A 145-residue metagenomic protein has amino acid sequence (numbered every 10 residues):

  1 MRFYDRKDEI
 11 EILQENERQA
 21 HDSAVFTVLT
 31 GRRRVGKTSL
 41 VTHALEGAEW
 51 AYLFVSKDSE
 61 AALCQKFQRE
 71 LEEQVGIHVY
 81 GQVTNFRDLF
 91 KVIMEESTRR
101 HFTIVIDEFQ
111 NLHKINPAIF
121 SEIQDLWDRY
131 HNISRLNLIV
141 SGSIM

Functional and structural regions predicted by a protein language model:
M1-M145: Phosphate-binding site recognition
